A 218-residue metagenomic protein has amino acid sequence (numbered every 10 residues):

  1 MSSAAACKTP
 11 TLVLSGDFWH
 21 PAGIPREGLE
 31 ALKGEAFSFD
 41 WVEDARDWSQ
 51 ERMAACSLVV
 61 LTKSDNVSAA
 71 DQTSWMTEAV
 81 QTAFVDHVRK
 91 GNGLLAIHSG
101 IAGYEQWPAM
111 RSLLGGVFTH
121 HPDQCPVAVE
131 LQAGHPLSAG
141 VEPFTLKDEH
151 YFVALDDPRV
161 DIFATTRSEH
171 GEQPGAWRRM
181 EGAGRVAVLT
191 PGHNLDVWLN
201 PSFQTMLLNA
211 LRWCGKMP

Functional and structural regions predicted by a protein language model:
S2-L58: Aromatic-Pro/Gly-enriched surface loop or interdomain linker that acts as a lid/target-recognition segment
S2-P10, I24, E51, G182-R185 (+1 more regions): Extracellular ligand-binding/catalytic regions of CAZymes and related secreted enzymes and adhesion modules
S3-C7, A31-F39, A55, G116 (+1 more regions): Catalytic beta-strand/loop cores that center a nucleophilic Ser/Cys/Thr and support acyl-enzyme chemistry
F18-W19, R46, D65-S68, G100-Y104 (+1 more regions): Solvent-exposed loop/turn segments at secondary-structure junctions within structured extracellular/periplasmic domains
A54-Y104, A183: Short alpha-beta junction capping motif
V88-A133, L137: Hydrophobic, well-structured mid-protein blocks that either form specific transmembrane helices
M110-G116, F144-T145, V153-P158, S202-P218: Oxidoreductase and adenylate-handling cofactor-binding alpha/beta cores
